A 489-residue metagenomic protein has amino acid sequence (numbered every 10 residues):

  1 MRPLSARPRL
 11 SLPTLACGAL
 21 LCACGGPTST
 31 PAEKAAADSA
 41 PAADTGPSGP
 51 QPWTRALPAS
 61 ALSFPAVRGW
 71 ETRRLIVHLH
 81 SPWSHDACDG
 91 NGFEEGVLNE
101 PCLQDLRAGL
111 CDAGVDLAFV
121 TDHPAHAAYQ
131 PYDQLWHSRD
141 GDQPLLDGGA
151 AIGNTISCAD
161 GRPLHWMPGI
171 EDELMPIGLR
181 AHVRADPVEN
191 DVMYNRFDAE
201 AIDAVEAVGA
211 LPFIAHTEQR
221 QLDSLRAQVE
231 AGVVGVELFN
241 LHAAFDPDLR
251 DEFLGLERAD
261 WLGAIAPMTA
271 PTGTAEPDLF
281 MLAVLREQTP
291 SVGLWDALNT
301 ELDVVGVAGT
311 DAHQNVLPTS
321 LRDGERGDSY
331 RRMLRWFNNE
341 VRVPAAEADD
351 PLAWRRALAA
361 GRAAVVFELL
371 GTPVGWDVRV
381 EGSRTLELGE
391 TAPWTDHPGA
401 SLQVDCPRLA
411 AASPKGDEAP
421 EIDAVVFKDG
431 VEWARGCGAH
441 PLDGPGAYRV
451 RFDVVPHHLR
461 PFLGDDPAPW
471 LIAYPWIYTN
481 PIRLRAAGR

Functional and structural regions predicted by a protein language model:
M1, C22-S48: Ser/Thr-rich, Pro/Gly/Ala-heavy low-complexity intrinsically disordered linkers and tails of secreted extracellular
M1-P8: N-terminal secretory signal peptides that target proteins for export/translocation
L4, Q130-D133, L225-A227, T319-S320 (+1 more regions): Short secondary-structure transition/capping segments
S11-A23: Bacterial N-terminal signal peptides
G46-T72, I76, H80, S84 (+3 more regions): C-terminal functional module detector
P52-D260, T272, E276, L285-G293 (+4 more regions): A metal-dependent hydrolase metal-coordination microenvironment
L262-A266: Mixed-charge, low-complexity intrinsically disordered segments
A270-T274, D278-L282, D303, G361-R362 (+1 more regions): Flexible, glycine-rich surface segments
